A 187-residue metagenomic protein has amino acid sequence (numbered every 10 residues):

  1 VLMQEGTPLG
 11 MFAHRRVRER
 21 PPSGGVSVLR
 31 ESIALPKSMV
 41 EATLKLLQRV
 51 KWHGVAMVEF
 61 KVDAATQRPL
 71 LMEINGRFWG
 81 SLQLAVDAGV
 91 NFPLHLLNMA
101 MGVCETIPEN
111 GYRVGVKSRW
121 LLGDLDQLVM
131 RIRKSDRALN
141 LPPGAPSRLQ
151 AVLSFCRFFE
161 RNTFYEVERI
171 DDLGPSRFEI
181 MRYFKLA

Functional and structural regions predicted by a protein language model:
V1-K51, N75-A100: ATP-dependent carboxylate/phosphate-activation module, predominantly the ATP-grasp catalytic core and closely related
E5, A65-T66: Residue-level recognition of short loop/turn positions
L9, A56, R68-E73: Protein kinase-like catalytic core scaffold
H53-A65: A short glycine-rich, hydrophobically flanked beta-strand micro-motif that places a catalytic Asp/Glu for divalent metal
K61-V62, L70, L96: Active-site acidic catalytic loop and adjacent metal/ATP-binding pocket of ATP-dependent phosphoryl transfer enzymes
N98-A187: Peripheral (often C-terminal) accessory segments that flank ATP-dependent C-N-forming ligase machineries
